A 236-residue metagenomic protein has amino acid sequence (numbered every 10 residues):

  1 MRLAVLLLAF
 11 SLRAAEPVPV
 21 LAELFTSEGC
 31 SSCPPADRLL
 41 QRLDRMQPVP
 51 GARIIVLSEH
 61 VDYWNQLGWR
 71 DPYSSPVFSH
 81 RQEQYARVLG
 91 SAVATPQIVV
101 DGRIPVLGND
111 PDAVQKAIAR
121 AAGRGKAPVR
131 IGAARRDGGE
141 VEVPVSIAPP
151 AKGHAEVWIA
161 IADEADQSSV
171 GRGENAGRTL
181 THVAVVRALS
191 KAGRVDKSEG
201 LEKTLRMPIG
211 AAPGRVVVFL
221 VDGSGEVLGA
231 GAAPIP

Functional and structural regions predicted by a protein language model:
A4-A15: Hydrophobic h-region of N-terminal signal peptides that target proteins for export in Gram-negative bacteria
A14-A94: Active-site-proximal cofactor/substrate-binding loop regions of enzyme domains
E59-D62, D101, A162: Short loop/turn motifs enriched for small/polar and acidic residues
R70-T95, R103-P236: Short, conserved sequence motifs used for protein processing/export or organelle targeting and for catalysis
I98: Ligand-binding face of N-terminal immunoglobulin V-set domains in extracellular IgSF glycoproteins
